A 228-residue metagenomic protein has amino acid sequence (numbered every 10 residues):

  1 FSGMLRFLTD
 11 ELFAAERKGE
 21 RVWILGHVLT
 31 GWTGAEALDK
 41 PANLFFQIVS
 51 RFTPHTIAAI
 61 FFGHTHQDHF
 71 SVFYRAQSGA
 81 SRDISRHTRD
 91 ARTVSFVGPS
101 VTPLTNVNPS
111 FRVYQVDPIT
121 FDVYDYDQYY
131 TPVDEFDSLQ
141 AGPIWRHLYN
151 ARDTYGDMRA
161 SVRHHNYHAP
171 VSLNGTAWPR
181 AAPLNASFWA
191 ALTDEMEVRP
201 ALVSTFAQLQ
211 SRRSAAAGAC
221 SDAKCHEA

Functional and structural regions predicted by a protein language model:
F1-A14, K18, Q67-A228: Metal-dependent phosphoesterase/phosphodiesterase active-site architecture
F1-F62, V72: Active-site-proximal segments of metal-dependent phosphoesterases and phosphodiesterases across multiple
